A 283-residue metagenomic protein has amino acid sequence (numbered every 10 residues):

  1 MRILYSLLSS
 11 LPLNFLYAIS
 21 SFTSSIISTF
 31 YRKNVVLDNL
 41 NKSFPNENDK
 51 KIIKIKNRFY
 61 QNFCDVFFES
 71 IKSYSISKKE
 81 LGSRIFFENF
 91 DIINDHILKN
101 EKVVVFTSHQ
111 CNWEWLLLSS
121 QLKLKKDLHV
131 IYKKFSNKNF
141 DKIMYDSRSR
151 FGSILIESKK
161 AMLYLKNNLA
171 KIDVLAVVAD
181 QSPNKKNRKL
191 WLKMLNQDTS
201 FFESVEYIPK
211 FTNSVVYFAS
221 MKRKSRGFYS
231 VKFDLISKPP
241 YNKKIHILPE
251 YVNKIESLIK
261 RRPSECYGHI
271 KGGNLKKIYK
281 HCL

Functional and structural regions predicted by a protein language model:
M1, L16, S20, K33 (+7 more regions): A structural signal for well-ordered alpha-helical scaffolds and beta->alpha junctions
M1-V104, D146, G152: Membrane-anchoring hydrophobic helices of lipid-metabolizing enzymes
R2-L4, D49, L118-Q121, K160: Hydrophobic alpha-helical transmembrane segments
S6-S10, C111-L117, N167-D180: Short, composition-biased local secondary-structure segments
L11, S43-P45, L124, T212 (+1 more regions): A broad structural signal for alpha-helix termini and local helix breaks/kinks
K54-N57, D95-L98, K102, K159-L283: Non-catalytic C-terminal accessory region of glycerolipid acyltransferases and related lyso-lipid remodeling enzymes
F90-N94, L117-Q121, D141-Y145, L165-K166 (+2 more regions): Short amphipathic alpha-helical segments and helix-helix/interface helices
E101-K159, N184-L190, T199: Catalytic core of membrane glycerolipid acyltransferases/transacylases, capturing the structured, soluble-facing
